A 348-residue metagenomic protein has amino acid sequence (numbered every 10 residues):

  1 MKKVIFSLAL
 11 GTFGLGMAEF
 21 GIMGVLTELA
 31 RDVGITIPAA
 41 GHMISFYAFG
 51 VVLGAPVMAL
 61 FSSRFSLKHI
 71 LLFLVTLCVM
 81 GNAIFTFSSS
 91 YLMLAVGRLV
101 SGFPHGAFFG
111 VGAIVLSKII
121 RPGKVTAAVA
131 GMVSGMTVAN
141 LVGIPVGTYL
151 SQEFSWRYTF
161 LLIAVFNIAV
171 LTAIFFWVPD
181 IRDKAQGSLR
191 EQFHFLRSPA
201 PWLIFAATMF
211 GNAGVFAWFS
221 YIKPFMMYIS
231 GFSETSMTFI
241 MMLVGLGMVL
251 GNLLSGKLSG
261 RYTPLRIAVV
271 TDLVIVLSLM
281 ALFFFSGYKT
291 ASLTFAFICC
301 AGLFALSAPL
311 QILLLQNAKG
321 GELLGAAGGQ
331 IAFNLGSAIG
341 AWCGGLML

Functional and structural regions predicted by a protein language model:
F6, L77, G81, L92-S101 (+1 more regions): Paired small-residue
G34, S66, F87-M93, P104 (+2 more regions): Helix-breaking motifs and short loop linkers at transmembrane-helix boundaries and internal kinks in secondary membrane
L53-L92: Conserved MFS/SLC helix-loop-helix module at the cytosolic interface between two early adjacent transmembrane helices
A55-S66, G251-T263, L348: Helix-to-loop junctions at the C-terminal end of transmembrane segments in multipass secondary transporters
Y91-M93, P122-F176, Y221, F225: Helix-loop-helix hairpin linking two adjacent transmembrane segments in secondary transporters
G97-G135: Cytoplasmic helix-loop-helix junction between adjacent transmembrane helices in 12-TM secondary transporters
L265-L310: C-terminal transmembrane helical hairpin of 12-TM major facilitator-type secondary transporters
N317-L348: A late C-terminal transmembrane helix in Major Facilitator Superfamily
